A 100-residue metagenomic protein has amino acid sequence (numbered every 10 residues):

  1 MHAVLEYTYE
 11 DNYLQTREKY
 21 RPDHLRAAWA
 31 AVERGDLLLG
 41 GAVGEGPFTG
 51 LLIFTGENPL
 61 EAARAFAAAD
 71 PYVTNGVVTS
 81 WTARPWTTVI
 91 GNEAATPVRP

Functional and structural regions predicted by a protein language model:
M1-P100: Conserved, structured core segments of small domains
